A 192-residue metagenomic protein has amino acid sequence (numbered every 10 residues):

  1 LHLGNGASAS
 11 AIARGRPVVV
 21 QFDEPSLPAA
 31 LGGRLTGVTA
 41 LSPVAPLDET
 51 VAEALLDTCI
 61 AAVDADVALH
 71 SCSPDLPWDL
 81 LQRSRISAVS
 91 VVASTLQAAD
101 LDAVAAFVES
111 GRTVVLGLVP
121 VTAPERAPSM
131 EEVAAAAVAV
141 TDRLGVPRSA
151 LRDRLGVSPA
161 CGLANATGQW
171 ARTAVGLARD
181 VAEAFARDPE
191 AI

Functional and structural regions predicted by a protein language model:
L1-A11: Long, contiguous amphipathic alpha-helices that act as assembly "spine/axial" helices in icosahedral shell and virion
H2, E24, L81, V157: Conserved, mostly hydrophobic/aromatic
R14-L47: Active-site-proximal loop/short-helix segments that contain or immediately flank catalytic acid/base residue(s)
V18-P25, C59-L76: Aromatic-lined carbohydrate-recognition surfaces of secreted/lumenal glycan-active proteins
A29-G37, P74-R85, D100-A106: Distinct, well-ordered alpha-helical segments
P43-V51, A65-S73, Q82, I86-A99 (+1 more regions): Catalytic beta/alpha-barrel core
V44-D64, S110, E183: Alpha-helix-loop-beta-strand connector modules within alpha/beta enzyme cores
S87-A191: Catalytic-face loop-and-helix region of soluble metabolic enzyme cores
